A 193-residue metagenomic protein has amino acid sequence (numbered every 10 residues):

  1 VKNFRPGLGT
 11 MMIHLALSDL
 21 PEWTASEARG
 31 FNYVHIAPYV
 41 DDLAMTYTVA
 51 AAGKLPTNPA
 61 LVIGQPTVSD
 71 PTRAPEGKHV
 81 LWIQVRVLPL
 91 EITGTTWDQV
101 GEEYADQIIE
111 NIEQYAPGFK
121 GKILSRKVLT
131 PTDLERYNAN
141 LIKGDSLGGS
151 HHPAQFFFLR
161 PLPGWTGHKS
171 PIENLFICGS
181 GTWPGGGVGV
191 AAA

Functional and structural regions predicted by a protein language model:
V1-A74: Mid-domain catalytic core of redox enzymes that form a hydrophobic substrate pocket/lid adjacent to a catalytic redox
V1-W23, K78, T96, V100-I108 (+1 more regions): C-terminal structured subdomain/cap of oxidoreductase catalytic cores
P56-G64, G118-P184: A glycine-rich dinucleotide-binding beta-alpha-beta segment and adjacent secondary-structure elements that constitute
V87-T95: Amphipathic alpha-helix from the class-I
I112: Structured binding elements
